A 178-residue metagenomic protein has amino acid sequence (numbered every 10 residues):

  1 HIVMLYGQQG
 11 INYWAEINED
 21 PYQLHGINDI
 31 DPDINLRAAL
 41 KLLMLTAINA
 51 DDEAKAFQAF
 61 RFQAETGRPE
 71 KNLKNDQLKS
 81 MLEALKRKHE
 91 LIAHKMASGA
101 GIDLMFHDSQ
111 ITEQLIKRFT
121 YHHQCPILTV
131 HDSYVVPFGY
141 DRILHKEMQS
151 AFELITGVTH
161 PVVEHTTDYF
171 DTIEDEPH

Functional and structural regions predicted by a protein language model:
H1-A97: Helical catalytic core of nucleic-acid polymerases
D33, L115, T120, M148 (+1 more regions): Core nucleotidyl-transferase/polymerase catalytic module
R37, M105-T112, P137, D141: Active-site-proximal structural scaffolding
D51-A56, D141-H178: C-terminal polymerase-core module
Q63, Y134, A151: Active/binding-pocket-proximal capping segment
H94-Q110: Adenine-nucleotide phosphate-binding core of ATP-dependent small-molecule kinases
Q110-V130: Active-site palm subdomain of RNA-directed nucleic acid polymerases
L128-G139: Amphipathic alpha-helical/coiled-coil segments positioned at domain termini
